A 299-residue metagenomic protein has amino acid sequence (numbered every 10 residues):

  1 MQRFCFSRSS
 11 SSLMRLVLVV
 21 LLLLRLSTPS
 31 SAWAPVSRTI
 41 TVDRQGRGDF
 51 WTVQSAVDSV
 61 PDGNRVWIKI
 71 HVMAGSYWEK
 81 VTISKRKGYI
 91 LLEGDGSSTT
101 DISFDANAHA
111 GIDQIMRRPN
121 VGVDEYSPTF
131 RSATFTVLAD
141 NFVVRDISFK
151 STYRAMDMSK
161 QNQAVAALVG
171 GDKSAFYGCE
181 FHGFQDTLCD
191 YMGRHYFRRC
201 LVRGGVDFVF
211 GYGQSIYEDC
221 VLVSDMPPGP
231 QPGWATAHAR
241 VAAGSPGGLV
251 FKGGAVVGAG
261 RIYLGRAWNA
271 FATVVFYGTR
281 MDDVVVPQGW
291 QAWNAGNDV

Functional and structural regions predicted by a protein language model:
Q2-F6, S10-L16, L21-V299: Sequence-level preference for short, compositionally simple segments enriched in small aliphatic or small polar residues
